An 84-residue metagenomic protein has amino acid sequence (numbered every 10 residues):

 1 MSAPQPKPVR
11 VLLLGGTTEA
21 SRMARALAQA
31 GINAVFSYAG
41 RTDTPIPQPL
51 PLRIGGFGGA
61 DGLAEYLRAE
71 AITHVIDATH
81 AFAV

Functional and structural regions predicted by a protein language model:
S2-N33: A short, flexible N-terminal coil/short beta segment enriched in small residues
L13, P51-G56, H80-A81: Short, flexible loop segments at the rims of nucleotide/cofactor-binding pockets, characterized by
L13, R41, L52, I72-T73: N-terminal positively charged helical leader segments and presequences
L14, S37, D77-A78: Structural motif
A30, P47-L50: Short, structured coil segments at secondary-structure junctions
S37-T44: Short, polar loop motifs at secondary-structure junctions
L50-E70: Glycine-rich, highly charged phosphate/nucleotide-binding loops
L67-V84: Glycine/small-residue-rich loop that forms an oxyanion/phosphate-binding "nest" at active or ligand-binding sites
